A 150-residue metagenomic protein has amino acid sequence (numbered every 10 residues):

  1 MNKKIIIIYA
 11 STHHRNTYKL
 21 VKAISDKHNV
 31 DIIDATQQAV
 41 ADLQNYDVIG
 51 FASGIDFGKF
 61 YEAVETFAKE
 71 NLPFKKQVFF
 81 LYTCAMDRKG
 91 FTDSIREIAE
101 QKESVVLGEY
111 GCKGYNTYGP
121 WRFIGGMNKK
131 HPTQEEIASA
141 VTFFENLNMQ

Functional and structural regions predicted by a protein language model:
K3-I8, T12, Y18, S25-D31 (+2 more regions): FMN-binding flavodoxin-like domain, especially the glycine-rich phosphate-binding loop
N29-V40: A short beta-strand-loop structural module common to alpha/beta enzyme folds
